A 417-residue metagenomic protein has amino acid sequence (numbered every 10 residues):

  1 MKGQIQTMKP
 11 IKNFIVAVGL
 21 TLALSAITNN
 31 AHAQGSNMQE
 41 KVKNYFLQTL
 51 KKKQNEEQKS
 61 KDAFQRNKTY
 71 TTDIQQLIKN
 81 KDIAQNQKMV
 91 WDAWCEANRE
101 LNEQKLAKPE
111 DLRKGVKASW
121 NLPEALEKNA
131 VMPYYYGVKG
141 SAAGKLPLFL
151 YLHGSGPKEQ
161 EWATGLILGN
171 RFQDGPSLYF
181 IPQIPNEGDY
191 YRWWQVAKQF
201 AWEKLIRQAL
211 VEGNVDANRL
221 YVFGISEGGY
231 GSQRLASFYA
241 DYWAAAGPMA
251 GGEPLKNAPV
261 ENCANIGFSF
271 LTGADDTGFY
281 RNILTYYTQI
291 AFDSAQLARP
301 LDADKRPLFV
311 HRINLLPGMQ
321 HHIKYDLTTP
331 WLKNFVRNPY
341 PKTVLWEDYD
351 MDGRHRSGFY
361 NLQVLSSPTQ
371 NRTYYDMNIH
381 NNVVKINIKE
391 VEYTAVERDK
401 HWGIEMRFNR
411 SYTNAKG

Functional and structural regions predicted by a protein language model:
G3-V18: Bacterial N-terminal signal peptides that target proteins for export
A17-A26: Bacterial N-terminal signal peptides
Q34-L146: A domain-start/cap signature at the N-terminus of enzymes
G35-D73, D293-G417: Alpha/beta-hydrolase-fold serine-hydrolase catalytic core, especially in secreted/extracellular enzymes
K139-G144, Y190-S226, A240: Gly/Ser-rich "nucleophile elbow"/oxyanion-hole loop immediately N-terminal to the catalytic nucleophile in hydrolases
S141-Y191: Short substrate-entry loop that stabilizes the transition state in hydrolases
N218-A264: Primarily recognizes the serine-hydrolase "nucleophile elbow" in alpha/beta-hydrolase and SGNH/GDSL folds
A245-K333: The feature captures the conserved acid-bearing segment of alpha/beta-hydrolase catalytic domains
